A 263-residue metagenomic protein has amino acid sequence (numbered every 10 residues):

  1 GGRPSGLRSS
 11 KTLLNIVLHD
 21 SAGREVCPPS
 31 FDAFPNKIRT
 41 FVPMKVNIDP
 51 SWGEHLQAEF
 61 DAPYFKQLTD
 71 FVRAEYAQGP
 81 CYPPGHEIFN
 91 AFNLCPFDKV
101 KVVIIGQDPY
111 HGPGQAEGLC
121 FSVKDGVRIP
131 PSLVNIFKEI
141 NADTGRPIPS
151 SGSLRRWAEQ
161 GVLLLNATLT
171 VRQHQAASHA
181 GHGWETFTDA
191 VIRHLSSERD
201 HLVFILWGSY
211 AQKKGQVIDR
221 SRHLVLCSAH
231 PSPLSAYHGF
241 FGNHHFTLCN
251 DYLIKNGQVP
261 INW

Functional and structural regions predicted by a protein language model:
G1-S5, H19, G23-R24: Intrinsic, low-complexity polybasic segments
S5-K11, V26-P28: Short, low-complexity intrinsically disordered segments enriched in A/P/G/S/L with frequent Arg, especially at protein
K11-T12, S21, A33: Compositionally biased, low-complexity intrinsically disordered regions
N15, K37-T40: Short, positively charged and aromatic/hydrophobic N-terminal segments
F31-F34, F41: Aromatic (phenylalanine/tyrosine) cluster motif
M44-L56: Generic N-terminal amphipathic, Lys/Arg-enriched alpha-helix
V46, A58-L206, Y210-K213, I218-D219 (+4 more regions): A polyanion-binding, active-site-adjacent surface
N243-H244: Polytopic transmembrane helical bundles with strong interfacial aromatic enrichment
